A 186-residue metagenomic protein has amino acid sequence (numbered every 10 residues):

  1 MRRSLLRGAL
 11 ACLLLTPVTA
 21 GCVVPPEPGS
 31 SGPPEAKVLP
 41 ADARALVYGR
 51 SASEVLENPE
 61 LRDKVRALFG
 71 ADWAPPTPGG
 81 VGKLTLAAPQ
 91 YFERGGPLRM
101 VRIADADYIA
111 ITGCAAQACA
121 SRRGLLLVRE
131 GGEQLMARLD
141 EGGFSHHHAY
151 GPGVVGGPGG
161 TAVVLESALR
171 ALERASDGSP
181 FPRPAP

Functional and structural regions predicted by a protein language model:
M1-L10: Bacterial N-terminal signal peptides that target proteins for export
R2, P28-G29: Intrinsically disordered, low-complexity segments
C12-T16: Alpha-helical transmembrane segments
V18-G21: C-terminal motif of bacterial Sec signal peptides marking the signal peptidase cleavage site
V23-P25: Bacterial signal peptide processing site
G29-S51: Post-signal peptide N-terminal segment of mature Sec-exported envelope proteins
S51, V55, P59, D63-F69 (+1 more regions): C-terminal partner/receptor-binding element of secreted or periplasmic proteins
A71-R138: Mature extracytoplasmic domains of secretory-pathway proteins
